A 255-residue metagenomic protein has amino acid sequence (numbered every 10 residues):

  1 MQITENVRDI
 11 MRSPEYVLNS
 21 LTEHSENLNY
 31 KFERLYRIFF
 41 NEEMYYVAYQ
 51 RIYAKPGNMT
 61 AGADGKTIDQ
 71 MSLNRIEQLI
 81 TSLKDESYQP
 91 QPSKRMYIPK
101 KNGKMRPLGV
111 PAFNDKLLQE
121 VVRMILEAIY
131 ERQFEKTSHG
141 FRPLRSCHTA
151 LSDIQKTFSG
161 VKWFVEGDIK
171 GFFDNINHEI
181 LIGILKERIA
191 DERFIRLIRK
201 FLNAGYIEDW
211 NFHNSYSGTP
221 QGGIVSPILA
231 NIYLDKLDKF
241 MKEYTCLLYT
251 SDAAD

Functional and structural regions predicted by a protein language model:
M1-E77: Non-catalytic, polymerase-adjacent accessory regions of viral genome-replication enzymes
R12, Y16, Y30, R34 (+10 more regions): Generic recognition of stable, solvent-exposed alpha-helical segments in well-folded globular domains
I52, S82-K104, F113, L117-I125 (+3 more regions): Reverse-transcriptase-like RNA-dependent polymerase core
P56-D69, P90-L117, Q133-R145, V165-E166 (+1 more regions): Short, conserved non-catalytic motifs in the polymerase core
N58-T67, G109, H148-L185: Conserved catalytic palm subdomain of right-hand nucleotidyl-transferase polymerases, strongest for RNA-directed enzymes
L126-R132, D191: Short helix-interrupting loop/turn segments at helix-coil junctions
D174, E179-L248: Nucleotidyl polymerases of mobile genetic elements and RNA viruses
Y249-D255: Conserved small/polar residues in nucleotide/adenosyl-binding loops
